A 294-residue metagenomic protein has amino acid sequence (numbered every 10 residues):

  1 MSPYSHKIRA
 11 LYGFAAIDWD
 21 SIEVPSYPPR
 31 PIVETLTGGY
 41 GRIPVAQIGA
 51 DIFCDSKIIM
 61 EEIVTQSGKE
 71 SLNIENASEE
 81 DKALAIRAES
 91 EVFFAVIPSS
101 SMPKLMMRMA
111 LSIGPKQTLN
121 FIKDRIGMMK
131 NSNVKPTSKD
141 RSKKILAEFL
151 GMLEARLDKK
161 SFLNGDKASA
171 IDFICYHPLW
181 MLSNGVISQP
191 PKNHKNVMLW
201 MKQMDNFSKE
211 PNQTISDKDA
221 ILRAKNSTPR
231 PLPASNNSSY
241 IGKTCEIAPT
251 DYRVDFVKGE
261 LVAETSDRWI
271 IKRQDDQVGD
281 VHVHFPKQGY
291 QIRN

Functional and structural regions predicted by a protein language model:
M1-N120, P249, F256-K258, V262-A263 (+1 more regions): GST-like domain detector, emphasizing the conserved glutathione-binding G-site in the N-terminal thioredoxin-like
D18, Y240-K243: Short, basic/low-complexity N-terminal boundary segments at the transition from targeting/disordered tails
E75-L84, R125-N133, T214-S227: A short, terminal or domain-edge coil/loop segment
A85, N196-P211: Short, mixed-charge aromatic SLiMs
V92-Q203: GST-like fold's C-terminal all-alpha helical module
K209-I241: Mixed-charge, Lys/Arg-rich low-complexity intrinsically disordered regions
T244-T250: A short beta-strand micro-motif
